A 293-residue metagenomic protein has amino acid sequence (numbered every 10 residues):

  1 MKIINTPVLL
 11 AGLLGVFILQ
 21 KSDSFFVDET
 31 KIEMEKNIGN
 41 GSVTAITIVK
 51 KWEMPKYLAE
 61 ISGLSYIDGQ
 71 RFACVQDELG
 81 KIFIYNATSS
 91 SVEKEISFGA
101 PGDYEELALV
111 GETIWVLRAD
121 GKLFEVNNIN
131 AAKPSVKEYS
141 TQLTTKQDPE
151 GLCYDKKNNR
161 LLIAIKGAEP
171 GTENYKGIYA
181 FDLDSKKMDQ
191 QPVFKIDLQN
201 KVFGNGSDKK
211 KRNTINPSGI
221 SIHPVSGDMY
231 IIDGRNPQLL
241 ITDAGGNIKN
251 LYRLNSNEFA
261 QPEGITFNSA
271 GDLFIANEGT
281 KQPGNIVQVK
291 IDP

Functional and structural regions predicted by a protein language model:
K2-V8, G15-P293: Sequence/structural signature of beta-propeller domains
